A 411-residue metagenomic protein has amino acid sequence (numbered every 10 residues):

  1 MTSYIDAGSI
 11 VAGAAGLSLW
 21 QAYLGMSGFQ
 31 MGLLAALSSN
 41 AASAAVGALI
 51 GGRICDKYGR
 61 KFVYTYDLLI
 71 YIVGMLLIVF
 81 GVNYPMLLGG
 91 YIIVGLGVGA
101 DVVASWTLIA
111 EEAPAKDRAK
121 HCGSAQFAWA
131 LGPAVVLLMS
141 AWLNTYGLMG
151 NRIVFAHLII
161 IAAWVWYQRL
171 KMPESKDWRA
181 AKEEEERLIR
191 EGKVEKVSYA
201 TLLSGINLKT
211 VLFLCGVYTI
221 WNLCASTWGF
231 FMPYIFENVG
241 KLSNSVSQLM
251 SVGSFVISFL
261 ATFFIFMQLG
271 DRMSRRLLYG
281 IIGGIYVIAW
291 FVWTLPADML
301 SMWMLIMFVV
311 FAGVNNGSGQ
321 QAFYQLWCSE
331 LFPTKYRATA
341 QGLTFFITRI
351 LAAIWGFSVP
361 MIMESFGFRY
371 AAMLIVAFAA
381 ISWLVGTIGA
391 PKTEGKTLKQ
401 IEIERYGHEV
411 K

Functional and structural regions predicted by a protein language model:
G13-A14, N207-F259: Extracytoplasmic gate region of multi-pass secondary transporters
A14-V46: Extracellular/periplasmic helix-loop-helix junction of adjacent transmembrane segments in MFS-like secondary
V46-V82: Conserved MFS/SLC helix-loop-helix module at the cytosolic interface between two early adjacent transmembrane helices
A48-G59, A261-S274: Helix-to-loop junctions at the C-terminal end of transmembrane segments in multipass secondary transporters
G59, F80-P85, P114, P296-M299: Helix-breaking motifs and short loop linkers at transmembrane-helix boundaries and internal kinks in secondary membrane
F62-L76, L277-V292: Structural signature of the two symmetry-related core transmembrane helices
G90-F127: Cytoplasmic helix-loop-helix junction between adjacent transmembrane helices in 12-TM secondary transporters
A119-N144, I161, F345-W355: Glycine-rich segments within core transmembrane alpha-helices of 12-TM secondary carriers
